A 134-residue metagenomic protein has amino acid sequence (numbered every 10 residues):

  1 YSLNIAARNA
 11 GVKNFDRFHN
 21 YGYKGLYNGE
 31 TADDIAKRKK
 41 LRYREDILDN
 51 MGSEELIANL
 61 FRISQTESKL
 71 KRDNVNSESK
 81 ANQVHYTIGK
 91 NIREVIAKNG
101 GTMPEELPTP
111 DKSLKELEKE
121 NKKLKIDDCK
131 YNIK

Functional and structural regions predicted by a protein language model:
Y1-K134: Positively charged, phosphate-engaging catalytic surfaces used for nucleic-acid and nucleotide handling
